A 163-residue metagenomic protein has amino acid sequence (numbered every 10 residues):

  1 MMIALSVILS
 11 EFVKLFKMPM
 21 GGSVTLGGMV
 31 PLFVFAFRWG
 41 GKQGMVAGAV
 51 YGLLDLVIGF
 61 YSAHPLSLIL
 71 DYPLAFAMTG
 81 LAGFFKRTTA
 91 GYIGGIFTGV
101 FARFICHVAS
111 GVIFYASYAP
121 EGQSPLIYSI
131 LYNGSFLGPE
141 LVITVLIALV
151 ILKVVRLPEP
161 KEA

Functional and structural regions predicted by a protein language model:
M1-I3, I93, L126-A163: Alpha-helical transmembrane segments and their cytosolic interface
M1-I8, A47, S67-V112: Short helix-perturbing small/polar motifs within transmembrane alpha-helices
M1-R38, K42-Q43: Hydrophobic transmembrane alpha-helices
L9-V24, V50-F84, Y115-A119: Interfacial aromatic-anchored transmembrane helix boundaries in multi-pass membrane proteins
S10, H107, G111-A119, A148 (+2 more regions): Juxtamembrane/transmembrane-helix interface segments of polytopic membrane transporters
M29, D71-T79, E140-V145: Core segments of transmembrane alpha-helices that mediate helix-helix packing or line hydrophobic substrate/ligand
F37-W39, L81-R87, I151-E159: Structural signal for the C-terminal ends of transmembrane alpha-helices and the immediately following loop
K42-V50: Transmembrane-helix signature of polytopic, membrane-embedded enzymes that assemble or transfer cell-envelope glycans
